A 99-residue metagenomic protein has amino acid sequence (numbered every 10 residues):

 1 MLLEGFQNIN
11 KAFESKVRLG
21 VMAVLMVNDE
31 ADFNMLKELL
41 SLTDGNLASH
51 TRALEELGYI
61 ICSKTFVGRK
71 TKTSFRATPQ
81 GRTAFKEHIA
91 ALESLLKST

Functional and structural regions predicted by a protein language model:
M1-F6, A23-V24, R82-T99: Amphipathic alpha-helical dimerization/coiled-coil segments that flank or bridge DNA-binding/regulatory modules
N8-N46, V67-G68, S74: N-terminal helix-turn-helix DNA-binding core of bacterial DNA-binding proteins
T51-R52: Short, hydrophobic-biased segments on the C-terminal half of alpha helices that form "recognition helices"
G58: Glycine-centered, phosphate/nucleic-acid-interacting loop/turn motifs that mediate DNA/RNA or nucleotide
C62: Short beta-strand "wing" residues that participate in macromolecule-binding interfaces
V67-K86: Basic, amphipathic "hinge/linker" alpha-helix immediately C-terminal to the N-terminal HTH DNA-binding motif
